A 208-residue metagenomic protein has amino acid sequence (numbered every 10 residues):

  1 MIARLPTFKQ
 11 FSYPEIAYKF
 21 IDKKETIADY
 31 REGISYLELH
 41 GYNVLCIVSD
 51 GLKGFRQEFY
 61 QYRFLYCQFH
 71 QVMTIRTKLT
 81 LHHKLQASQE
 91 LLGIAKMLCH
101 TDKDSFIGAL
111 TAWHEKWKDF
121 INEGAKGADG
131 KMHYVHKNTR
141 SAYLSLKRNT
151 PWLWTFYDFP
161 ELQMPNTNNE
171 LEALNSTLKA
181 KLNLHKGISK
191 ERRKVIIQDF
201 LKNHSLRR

Functional and structural regions predicted by a protein language model:
M1-V48, K53, Q57, N149 (+1 more regions): RNase H-like nuclease fold core
I2, T74, K190-E191: Intrinsically disordered, low-complexity sequence elements enriched in Ser/Thr/Gly/Pro
L5-S12, D22, Y30, I34 (+6 more regions): Amphipathic, alpha-helical segments enriched in basic
F11, I27-Y30, Q68-Q71, S88-L91 (+2 more regions): Short, surface-exposed linear patches
I27, I75-L81, E170, T177 (+1 more regions): A generic structural micro-environment signature that highlights single residues at secondary-structure boundaries
L37, L79-H82, K181, F200: Alpha-helix boundary/capping residues
Y42-F55, F59, L92-R208: Acidic/histidine-rich catalytic cores and adjacent linkers of DNA breakage/strand-transfer/modification proteins
C46-L92: Conserved beta-strand -> loop -> alpha-helix junction used to position metal-binding or nucleic-acid-contacting
